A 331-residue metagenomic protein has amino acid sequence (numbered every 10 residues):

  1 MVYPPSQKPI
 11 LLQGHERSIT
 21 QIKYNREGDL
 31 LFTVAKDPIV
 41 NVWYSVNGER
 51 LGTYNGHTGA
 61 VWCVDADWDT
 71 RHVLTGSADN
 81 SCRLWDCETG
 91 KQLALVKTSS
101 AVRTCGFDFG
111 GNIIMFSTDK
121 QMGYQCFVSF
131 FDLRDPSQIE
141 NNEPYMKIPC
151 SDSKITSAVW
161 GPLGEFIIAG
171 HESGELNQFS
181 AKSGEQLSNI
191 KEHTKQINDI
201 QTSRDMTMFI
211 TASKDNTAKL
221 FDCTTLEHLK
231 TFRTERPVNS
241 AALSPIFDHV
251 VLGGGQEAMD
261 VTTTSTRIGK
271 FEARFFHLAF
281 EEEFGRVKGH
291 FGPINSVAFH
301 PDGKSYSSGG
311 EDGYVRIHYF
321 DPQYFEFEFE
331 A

Functional and structural regions predicted by a protein language model:
M1-Q21, D29-L30, K120, D135 (+2 more regions): Intrinsically disordered, low-complexity acidic/Ser/Thr/Pro-rich linker and tail segments in large eukaryotic scaffolds
Y3, K8-G14, R50-G56, Q92-T98 (+5 more regions): Short C-terminal beta-strands that terminate individual repeats in beta-propeller domains, predominantly WD40 blades
R17-K23, G59-A66, A101-D108, D152-W160 (+3 more regions): Canonical WD40 repeat/beta-propeller blade segments in eukaryotic WD-repeat proteins
E27-D29, D69-R71, G110-N112, L163-E165 (+3 more regions): Short coil/turn segments that connect the beta-strands within blades of beta-propeller domains
V34-D37, T75-D79, G110, S117-Y124 (+7 more regions): Conserved strand-to-loop turn within each blade of WD40 beta-propeller repeats
V40-Y44, C82-D86, Q125-R134, L176-S180 (+4 more regions): WD40-repeat beta-propellers
V96-I190: Solenoidal tandem-repeat scaffolds enriched in leucines and small polar residues
A101-V102, L229-T231, E235-N239, S244-S296 (+2 more regions): Terminal intrinsically disordered, low-complexity extensions flanking WD-repeat/beta-propeller proteins
